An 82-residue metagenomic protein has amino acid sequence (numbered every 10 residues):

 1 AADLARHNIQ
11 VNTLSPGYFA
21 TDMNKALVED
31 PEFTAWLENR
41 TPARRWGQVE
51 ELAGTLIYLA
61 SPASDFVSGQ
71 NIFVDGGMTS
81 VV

Functional and structural regions predicted by a protein language model:
A2-R6, D65: Alpha-helical segment proximal to the catalytic Tyr-Lys
H7, N12, Q70: Rossmann-like NAD(H)/NADP(H) cofactor-binding core
P16-A26: Short, flexible catalytic-loop segment of classical short-chain dehydrogenase/reductase
K25-A26, A35, E50, F66: Residue-level preference for short helical/loop micro-motifs built around acidic side chains
L27-T41: A short C-terminal helix-loop "cap" of Rossmann-like NAD(P)-dependent dehydrogenase/epimerase domains
T41-L52, A63: A conserved structural motif in NAD(P)-dependent oxidoreductases
I57, S68-V82: Short C-terminal tail/terminal secondary-structure segment of NAD(P)H-dependent dehydrogenase/reductase domains
